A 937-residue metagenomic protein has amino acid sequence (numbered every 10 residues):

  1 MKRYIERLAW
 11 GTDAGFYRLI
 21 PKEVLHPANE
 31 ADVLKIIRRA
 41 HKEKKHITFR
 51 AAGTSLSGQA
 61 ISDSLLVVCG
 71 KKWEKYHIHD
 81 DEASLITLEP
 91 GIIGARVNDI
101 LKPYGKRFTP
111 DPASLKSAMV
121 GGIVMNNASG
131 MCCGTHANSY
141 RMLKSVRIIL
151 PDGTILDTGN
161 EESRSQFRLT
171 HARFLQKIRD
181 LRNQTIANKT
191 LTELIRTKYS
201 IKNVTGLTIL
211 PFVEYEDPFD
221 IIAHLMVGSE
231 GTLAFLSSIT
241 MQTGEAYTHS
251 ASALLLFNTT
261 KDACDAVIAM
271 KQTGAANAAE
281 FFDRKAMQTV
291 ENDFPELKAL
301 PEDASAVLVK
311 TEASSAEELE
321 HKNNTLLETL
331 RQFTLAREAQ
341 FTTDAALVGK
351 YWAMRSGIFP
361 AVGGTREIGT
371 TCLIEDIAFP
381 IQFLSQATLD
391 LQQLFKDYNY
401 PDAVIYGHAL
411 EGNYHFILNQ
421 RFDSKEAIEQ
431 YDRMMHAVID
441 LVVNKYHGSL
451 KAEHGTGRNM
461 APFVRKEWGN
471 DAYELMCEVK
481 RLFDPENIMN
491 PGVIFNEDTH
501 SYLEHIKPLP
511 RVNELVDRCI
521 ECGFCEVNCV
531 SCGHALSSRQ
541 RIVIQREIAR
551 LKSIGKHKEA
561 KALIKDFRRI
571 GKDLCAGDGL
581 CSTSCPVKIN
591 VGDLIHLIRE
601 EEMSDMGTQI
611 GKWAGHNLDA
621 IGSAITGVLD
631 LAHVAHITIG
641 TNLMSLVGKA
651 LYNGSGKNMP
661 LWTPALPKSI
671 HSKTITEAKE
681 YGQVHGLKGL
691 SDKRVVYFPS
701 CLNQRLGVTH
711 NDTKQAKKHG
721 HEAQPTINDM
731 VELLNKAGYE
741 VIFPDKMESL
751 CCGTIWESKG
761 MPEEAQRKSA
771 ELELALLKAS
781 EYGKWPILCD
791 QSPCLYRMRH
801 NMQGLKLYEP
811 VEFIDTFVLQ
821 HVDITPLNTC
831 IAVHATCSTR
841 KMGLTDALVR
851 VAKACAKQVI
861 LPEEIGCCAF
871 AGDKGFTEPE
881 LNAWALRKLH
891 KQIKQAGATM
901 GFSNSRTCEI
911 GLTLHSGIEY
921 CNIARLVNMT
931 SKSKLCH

Functional and structural regions predicted by a protein language model:
M1-E23, R39-A52, A269, G274-P295 (+3 more regions): N-terminal accessory segments
M1-K42, A52-S84, A113, H136 (+5 more regions): N-terminal flexible segment immediately upstream of the FAD-binding catalytic core in FAD-dependent oxidoreductases
E6, F495, C532-F567, K588-A614 (+1 more regions): Non-heme iron-sulfur electron-transfer modules
G11-I47, L65, C69-P112, A128-I178 (+2 more regions): N-terminal glycine-rich flavin-associated loop
L56-S57, L101-S145, L150, L194 (+2 more regions): A gly/ser-rich beta-alpha-beta helix-loop segment of oxidoreductase catalytic cores
K466, S501-E521, G555-G577: Ferredoxin-like iron-sulfur electron-transfer modules
D484, G592-H937: Iron-sulfur cluster-binding electron-transfer modules in prokaryotic oxidoreductases
I488-V493, F524-A549, L574-E601, R797 (+1 more regions): Iron-sulfur cluster-binding cysteine motifs and their immediate structural context in ferredoxin-like electron-transfer
